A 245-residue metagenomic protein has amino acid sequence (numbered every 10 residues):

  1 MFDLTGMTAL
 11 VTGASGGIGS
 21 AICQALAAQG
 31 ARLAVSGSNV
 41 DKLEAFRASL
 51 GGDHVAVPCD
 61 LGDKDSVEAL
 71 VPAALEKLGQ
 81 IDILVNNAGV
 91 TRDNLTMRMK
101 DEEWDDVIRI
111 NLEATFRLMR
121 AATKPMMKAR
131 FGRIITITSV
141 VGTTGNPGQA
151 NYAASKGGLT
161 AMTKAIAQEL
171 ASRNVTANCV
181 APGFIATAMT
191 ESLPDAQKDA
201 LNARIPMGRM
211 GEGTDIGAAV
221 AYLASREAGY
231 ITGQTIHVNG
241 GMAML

Functional and structural regions predicted by a protein language model:
T8, S15-G16: Conserved glycine-rich cofactor-binding loop
L95-T96, K100-I108, T190, L201: Substrate-binding pocket helix/loop in short-chain dehydrogenase/reductase
M119, S155, T163: Active-site helix of classical SDR
K124, Q168-S172, G229: Alpha-helical segment proximal to the catalytic Tyr-Lys
S139: Residue(s) in the substrate-gating loop at a strand-loop-helix junction that position the organic substrate next
A171, T176, I231-G233, N239: Short, small/polar-rich loop/turn modules that mediate ligand/substrate recognition or access, typified
I205-I216, E227: A conserved structural motif in NAD(P)-dependent oxidoreductases
